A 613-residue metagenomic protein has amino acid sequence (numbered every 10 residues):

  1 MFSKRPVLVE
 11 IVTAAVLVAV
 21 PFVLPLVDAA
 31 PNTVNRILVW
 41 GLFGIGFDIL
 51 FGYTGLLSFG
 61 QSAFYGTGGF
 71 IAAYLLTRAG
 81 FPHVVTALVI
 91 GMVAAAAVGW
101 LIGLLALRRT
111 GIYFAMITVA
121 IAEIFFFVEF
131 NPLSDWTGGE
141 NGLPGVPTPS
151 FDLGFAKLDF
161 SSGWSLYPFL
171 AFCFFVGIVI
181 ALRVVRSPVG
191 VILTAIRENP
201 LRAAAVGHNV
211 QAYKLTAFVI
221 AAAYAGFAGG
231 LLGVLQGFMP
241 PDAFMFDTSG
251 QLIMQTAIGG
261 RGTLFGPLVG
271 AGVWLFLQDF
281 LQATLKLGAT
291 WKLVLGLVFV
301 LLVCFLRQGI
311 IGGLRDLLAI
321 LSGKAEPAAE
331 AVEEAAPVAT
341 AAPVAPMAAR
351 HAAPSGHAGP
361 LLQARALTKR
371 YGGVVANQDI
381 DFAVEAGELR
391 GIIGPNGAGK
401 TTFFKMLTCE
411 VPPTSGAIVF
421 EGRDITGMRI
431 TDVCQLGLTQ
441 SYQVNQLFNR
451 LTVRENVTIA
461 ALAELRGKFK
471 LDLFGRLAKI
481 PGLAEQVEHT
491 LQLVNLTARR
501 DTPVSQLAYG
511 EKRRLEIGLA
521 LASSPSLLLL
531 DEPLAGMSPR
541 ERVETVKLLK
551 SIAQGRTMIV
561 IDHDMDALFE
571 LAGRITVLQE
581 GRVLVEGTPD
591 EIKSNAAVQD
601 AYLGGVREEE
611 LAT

Functional and structural regions predicted by a protein language model:
M1-E334: Transmembrane alpha-helices and adjacent helix-loop boundaries
F2, N32, V84, F160-W164 (+10 more regions): A generic short-segment signal for beta-strand/edge and adjacent turn/coil regions
K4, A19, V23, F130 (+8 more regions): Selective for proline/serine-rich intrinsically disordered segments in cytosolic/nuclear regulatory regions
T13, F64, L295, A329 (+6 more regions): Intrinsically disordered, low-complexity segments enriched in glycine/proline and serine/threonine
V20, G91-M92, L158, S162 (+18 more regions): Residues at structural and domain junctions
L24, D28, R78, V85 (+12 more regions): A generic alpha-helix propensity feature with a strong bias for hydrophobic helices
G313-T368, V606-T613: ABC-family P-loop ATPase nucleotide-binding domain
A353-T613: Glycine-rich phosphate-binding loops of nucleotide-dependent enzymes
